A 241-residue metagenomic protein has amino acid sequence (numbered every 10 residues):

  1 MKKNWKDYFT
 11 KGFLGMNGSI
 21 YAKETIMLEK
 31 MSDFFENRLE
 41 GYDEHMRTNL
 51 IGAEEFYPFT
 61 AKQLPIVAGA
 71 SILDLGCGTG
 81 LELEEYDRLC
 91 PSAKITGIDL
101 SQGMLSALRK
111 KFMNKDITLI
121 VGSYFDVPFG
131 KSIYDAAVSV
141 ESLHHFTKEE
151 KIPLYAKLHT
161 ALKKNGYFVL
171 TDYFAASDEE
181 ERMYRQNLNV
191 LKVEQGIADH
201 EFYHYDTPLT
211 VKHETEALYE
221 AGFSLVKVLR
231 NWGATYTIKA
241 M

Functional and structural regions predicted by a protein language model:
W5-I66: Conserved class I S-adenosyl-L-methionine
L73-L75, T79-D126: Class I SAM-dependent methyltransferase SAM/SAH-binding core
D126-S132: Short amphipathic alpha-helix with an adjacent loop that forms part of the alpha/beta core around
V138: A conserved beta-strand element that flanks and buttresses the S-adenosyl-L-methionine
E141-S142: Short catalytic micro-motifs in class I SAM-dependent methyltransferases
I152-K164: A short glycine-rich, Lys/Arg-flanked "PGG" loop and its adjoining helix->strand segment in the class I
T171-A221, K227: C-terminal alpha-helical "lid/dimerization" subdomain adjacent to the S-adenosyl-L-methionine
A221-M241: Core SAM-dependent methyltransferase catalytic element
